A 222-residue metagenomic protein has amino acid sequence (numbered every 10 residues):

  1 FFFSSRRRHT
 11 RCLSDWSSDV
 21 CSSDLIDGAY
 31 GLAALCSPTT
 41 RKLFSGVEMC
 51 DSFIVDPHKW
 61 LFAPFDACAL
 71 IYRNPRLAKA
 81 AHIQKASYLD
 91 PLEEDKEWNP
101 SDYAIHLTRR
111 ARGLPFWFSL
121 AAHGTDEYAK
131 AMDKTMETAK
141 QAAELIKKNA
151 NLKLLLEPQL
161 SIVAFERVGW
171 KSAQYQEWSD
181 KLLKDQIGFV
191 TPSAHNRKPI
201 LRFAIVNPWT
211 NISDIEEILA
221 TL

Functional and structural regions predicted by a protein language model:
F1-C21: Single conserved hydrophobic/aromatic residue that forms the stacking wall/gate of nucleotide- or nucleobase-binding
S17-S37: Catalytic PLP-binding core of fold-type I/II PLP enzymes
D24-L25, C36, S45-K147: Active-site C-terminal subdomain of aminotransferase-like
Y30-L32, K59, N207: Active-site-proximal loop/turn and secondary-structure-junction residues that shape catalytic pockets, frequently
K153-L182: Conserved PLP-binding catalytic core of the aspartate aminotransferase-like
E157, I162, D185-R202: Conserved PLP cofactor-binding pocket of PLP-dependent enzymes
H195-L222: PLP-dependent enzyme catalytic core of the Aspartate aminotransferase-like
